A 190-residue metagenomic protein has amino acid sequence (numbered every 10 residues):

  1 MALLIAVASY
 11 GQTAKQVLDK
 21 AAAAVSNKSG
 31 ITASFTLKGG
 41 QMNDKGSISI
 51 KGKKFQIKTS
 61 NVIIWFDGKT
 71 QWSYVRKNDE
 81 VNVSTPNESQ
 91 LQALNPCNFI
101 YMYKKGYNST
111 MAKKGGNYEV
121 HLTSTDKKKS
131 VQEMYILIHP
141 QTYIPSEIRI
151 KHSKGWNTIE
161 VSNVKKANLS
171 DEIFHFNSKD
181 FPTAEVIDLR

Functional and structural regions predicted by a protein language model:
A2-N43, S49, K54, D79 (+1 more regions): N-terminal leader/targeting segments and the immediate start of mature chains
T32-S34, W72, H121, E160: Soluble periplasmic/extracytoplasmic beta-strand elements of cell-envelope proteins
S34-L37, Q56-S60, E119-K127, E147-K151: Short beta-strand segments that buttress and anchor functional surface loops
K45-L94, H152-T158: An acidic-aromatic
I50-K53, W65-D67, M134-E147: A short, surface-exposed beta-strand/turn
P86-G116: Flexible, surface-exposed loop/linker segments and immediately adjacent secondary-structure boundaries
K114-N117, T125-E133, P140-R190: Non-transmembrane domains of secretory- and envelope-associated proteins
